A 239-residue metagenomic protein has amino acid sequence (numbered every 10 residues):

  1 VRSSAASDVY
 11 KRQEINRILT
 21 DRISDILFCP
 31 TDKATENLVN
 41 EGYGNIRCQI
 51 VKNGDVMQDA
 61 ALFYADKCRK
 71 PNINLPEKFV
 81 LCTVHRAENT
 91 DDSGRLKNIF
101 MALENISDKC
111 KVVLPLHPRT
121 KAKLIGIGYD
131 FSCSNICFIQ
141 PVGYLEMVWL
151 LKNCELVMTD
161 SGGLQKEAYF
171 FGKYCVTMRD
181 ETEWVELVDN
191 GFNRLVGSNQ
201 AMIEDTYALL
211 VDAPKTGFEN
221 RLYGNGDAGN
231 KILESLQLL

Functional and structural regions predicted by a protein language model:
V1, C29, K52, P115 (+1 more regions): Short beta-strand scaffold positions
V1-A6, Y10: Single conserved hydrophobic/aromatic residue that forms the stacking wall/gate of nucleotide- or nucleobase-binding
A5, R22-I23, K152-N153: Alpha-helix C-terminal capping/helix-to-coil transition sites in glycosyltransferase folds
E14-I26: Membrane-proximal helix-turn-helix segments that form the acceptor-binding/catalytic region of lipid-linked
I23-R95, V196: A nucleotide-sugar donor-handling region in carbohydrate enzymes
L27, L150-L187: A donor-sugar binding/catalytic signature common to diverse glycosyltransferases and related nucleotide-sugar
K33, R194-L239: Leloir-type glycosyltransferase catalytic cores
K67-N153: Donor-nucleotide binding loops and adjacent catalytic segments primarily of GT-B fold Leloir glycosyltransferases
